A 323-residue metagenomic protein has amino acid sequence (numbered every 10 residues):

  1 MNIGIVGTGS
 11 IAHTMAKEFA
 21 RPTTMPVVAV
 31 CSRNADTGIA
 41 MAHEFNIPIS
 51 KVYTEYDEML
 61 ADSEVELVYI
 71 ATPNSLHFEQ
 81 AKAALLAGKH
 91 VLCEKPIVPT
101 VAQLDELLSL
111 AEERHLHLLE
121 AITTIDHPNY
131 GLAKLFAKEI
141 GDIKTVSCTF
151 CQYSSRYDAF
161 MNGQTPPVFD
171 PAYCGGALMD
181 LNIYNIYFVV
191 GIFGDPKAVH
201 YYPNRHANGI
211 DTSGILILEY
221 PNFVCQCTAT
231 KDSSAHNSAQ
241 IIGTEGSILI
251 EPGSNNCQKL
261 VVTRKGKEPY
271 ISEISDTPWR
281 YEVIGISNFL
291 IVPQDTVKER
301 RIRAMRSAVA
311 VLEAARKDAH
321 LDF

Functional and structural regions predicted by a protein language model:
M1-N46, L290, L321: N-terminal Rossmann-like dinucleotide-binding module
A40-I49, E106-E113: Short, conserved SAM-binding/catalytic segment of Class I S-adenosyl-L-methionine-dependent methyltransferases
S50-L108: Beta-loop-alpha module in the N-terminal Rossmann-like domain of NAD(P)-dependent dehydrogenases, especially those
L67-Y69, D105, G285-F323: C-terminal helix-rich "cap/oligomerization" subdomain common to oxidoreductases
C93-E94, L118-E120, I250: Hydrophobic residues in well-ordered beta-strands that form the structural core
E106-T124, D142-T145: Rossmann-fold dehydrogenase core element
H127-K197: Predominantly a Rossmann-like dinucleotide-binding segment in NAD(P)-dependent oxidoreductases
N185-N255, I284-P293: Contiguous beta-strand/loop segments that form the cofactor/metal-binding neighborhood of enzyme cores
